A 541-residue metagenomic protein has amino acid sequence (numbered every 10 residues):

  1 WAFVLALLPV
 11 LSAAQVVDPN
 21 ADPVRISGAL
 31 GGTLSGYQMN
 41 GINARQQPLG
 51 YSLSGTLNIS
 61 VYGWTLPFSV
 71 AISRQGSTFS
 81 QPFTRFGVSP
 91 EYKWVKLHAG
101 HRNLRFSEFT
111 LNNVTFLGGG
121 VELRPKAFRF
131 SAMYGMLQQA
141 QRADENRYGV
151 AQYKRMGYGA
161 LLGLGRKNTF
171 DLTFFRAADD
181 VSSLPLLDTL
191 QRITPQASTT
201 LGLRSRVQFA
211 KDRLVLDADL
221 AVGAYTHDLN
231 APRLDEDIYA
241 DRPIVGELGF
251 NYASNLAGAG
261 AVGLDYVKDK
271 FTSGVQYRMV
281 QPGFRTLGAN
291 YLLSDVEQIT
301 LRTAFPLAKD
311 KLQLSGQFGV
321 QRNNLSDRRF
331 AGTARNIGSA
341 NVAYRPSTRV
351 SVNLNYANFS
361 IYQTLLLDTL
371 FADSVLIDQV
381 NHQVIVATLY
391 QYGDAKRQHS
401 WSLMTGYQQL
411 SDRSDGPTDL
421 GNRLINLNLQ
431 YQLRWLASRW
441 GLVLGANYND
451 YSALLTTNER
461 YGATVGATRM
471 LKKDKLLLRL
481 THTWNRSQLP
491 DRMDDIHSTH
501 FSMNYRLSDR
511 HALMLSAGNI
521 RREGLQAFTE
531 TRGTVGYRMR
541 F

Functional and structural regions predicted by a protein language model:
A2-V10: Bacterial N-terminal signal peptides
Q15-G41, Q47-L49, I59-F68, P90-A99 (+3 more regions): Transmembrane beta-strand segments of Gram-negative outer membrane beta-barrel proteins
V24-L30, G135, G157-G159, D171 (+1 more regions): Glycine-centered structural positions embedded in regular secondary structure
Q46-L53, V61-L66, T78-T84, K93-W94 (+4 more regions): Outer-membrane beta-barrel translocator/receptor signature
Q46-S54, Q81, L162-L164, N168-R176 (+2 more regions): Exposed, low-structure sequence patches enriched in small/polar residues
A71-L137, Y266-S273, M279-G283: Outer membrane beta-barrel
Q139, A143-A197: Hydrophobic, small-residue-rich alpha-helical packing segments that form membrane-like cores
